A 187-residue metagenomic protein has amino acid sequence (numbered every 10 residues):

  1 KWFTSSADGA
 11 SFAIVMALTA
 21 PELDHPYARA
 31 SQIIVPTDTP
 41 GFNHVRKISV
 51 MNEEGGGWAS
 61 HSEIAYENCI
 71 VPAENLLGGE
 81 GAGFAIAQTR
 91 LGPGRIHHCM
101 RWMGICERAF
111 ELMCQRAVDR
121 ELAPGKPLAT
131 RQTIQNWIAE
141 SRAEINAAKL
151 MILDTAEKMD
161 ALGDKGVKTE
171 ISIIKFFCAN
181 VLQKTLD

Functional and structural regions predicted by a protein language model:
K1-A7, P93-H98: Glycine-rich phosphate/pyrophosphate-binding beta-alpha loops
W2-V45: A short core secondary-structure module
S11, A17-E22, V45-N52, Q115-L122 (+1 more regions): Short regulatory "switch" loops immediately downstream of catalytic or recognition motifs within protein catalytic
F12-M16, Q32-I34, H61-N68, I86: Conserved hydrophobic/aromatic beta-strand scaffold that supports enzyme active sites
D38-N68: Flexible, small-/acidic-enriched active-site or ligand-binding loops
E63-N68, A82, Q88-D187: Alpha-helical interface subdomain recognition
N75-E80: Cytochrome P450 core scaffold surrounding the K-helix E-X-X-R motif and the conserved "meander" helix-loop region
